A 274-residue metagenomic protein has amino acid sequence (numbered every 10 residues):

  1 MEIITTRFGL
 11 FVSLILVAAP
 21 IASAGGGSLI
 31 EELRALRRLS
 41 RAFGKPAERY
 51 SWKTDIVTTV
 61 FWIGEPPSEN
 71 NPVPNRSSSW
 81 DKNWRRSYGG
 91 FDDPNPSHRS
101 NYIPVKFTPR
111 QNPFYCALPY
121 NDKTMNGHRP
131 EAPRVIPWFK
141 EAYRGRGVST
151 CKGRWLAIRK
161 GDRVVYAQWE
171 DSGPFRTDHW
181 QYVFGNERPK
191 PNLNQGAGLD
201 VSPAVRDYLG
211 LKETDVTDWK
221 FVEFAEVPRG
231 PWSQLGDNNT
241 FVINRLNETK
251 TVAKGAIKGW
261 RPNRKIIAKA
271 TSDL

Functional and structural regions predicted by a protein language model:
M1-L10: Bacterial N-terminal signal peptides that target proteins for export
I3-I4, I21, I267: Short hydrophobic transmembrane-like helices used for membrane targeting/insertion
G9-A19: Bacterial N-terminal signal peptides
A24-L274: Secreted/periplasmic proteins
